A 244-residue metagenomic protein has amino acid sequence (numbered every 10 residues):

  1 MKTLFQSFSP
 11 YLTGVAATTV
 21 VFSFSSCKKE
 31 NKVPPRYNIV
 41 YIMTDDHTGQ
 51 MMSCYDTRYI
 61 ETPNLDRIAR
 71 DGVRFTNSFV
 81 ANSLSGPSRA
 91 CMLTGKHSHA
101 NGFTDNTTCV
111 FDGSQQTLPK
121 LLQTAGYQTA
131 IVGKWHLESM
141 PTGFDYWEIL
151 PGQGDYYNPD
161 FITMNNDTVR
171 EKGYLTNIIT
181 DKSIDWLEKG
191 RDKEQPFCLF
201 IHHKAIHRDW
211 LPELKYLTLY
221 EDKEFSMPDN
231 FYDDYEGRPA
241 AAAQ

Functional and structural regions predicted by a protein language model:
L4-Y11, F22-Q244: Formylglycine-dependent sulfatase
